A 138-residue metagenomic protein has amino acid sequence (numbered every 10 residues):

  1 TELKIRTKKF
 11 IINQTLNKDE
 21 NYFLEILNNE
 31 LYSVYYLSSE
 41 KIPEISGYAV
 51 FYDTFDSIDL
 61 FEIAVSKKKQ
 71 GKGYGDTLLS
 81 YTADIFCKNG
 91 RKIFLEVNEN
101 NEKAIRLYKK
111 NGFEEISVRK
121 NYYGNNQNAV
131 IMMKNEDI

Functional and structural regions predicted by a protein language model:
E2-K68, D76-Y81, I85, N135-I138: Acetyl-CoA-dependent GNAT
I63-S80, N98-R106, K110-N111: Conserved glycine-rich acetyl-CoA-binding loop
I85, L107-N111, V130: Alpha-helical structural signal in soluble globular domains
F86-E96: Conserved GNAT acetyl-CoA-binding A-motif
N98-E102, N121-I138: C-terminal "cap" of GNAT-fold acetyltransferases
